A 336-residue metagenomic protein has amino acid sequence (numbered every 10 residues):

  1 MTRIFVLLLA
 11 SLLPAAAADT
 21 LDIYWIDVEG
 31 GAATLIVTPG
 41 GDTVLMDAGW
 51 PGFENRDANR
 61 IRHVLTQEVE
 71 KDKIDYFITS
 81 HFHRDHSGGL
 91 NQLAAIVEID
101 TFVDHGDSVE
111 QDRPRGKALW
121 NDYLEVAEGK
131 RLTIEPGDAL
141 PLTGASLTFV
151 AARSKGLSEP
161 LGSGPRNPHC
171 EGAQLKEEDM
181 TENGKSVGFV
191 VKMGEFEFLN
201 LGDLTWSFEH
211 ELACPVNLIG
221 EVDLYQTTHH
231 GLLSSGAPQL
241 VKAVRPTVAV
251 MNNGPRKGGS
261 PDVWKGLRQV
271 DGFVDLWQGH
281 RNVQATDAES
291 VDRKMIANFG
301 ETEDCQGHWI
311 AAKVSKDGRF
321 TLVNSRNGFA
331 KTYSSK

Functional and structural regions predicted by a protein language model:
R3-A16: Sec-dependent N-terminal signal peptides
A18-K73, E182-W206: Conserved beta-strand hairpin/beta-sheet module of binuclear metal-dependent hydrolase folds, prominently
A18-L21, V28, S87-F208, Q269-K336: Flexible, acidic/histidine-containing loops and adjacent segments that form or flank the divalent-metal
D22-Y24, G52-N55, T79-S80, L175-D179 (+4 more regions): Short, flexible loop segments at the rims of nucleotide/cofactor-binding pockets, characterized by
A33, A58-R62, S87-N91, K117-N121 (+4 more regions): Extracytoplasmic/secreted envelope proteins and their assembly/folding machinery, especially bacterial periplasmic
P39-L45, G49-D104, S108, P215-L232 (+1 more regions): Active-site metal-binding motif and surrounding structural segment of the metallo-beta-lactamase
M46-N59, Q111, E159-D179, H229-S234 (+1 more regions): Acidic/histidine-rich helix-loop elements that form or flank divalent-metal/phosphate-binding sites at the catalytic
S108-V109, R113-P114, A213-G300: Long, structured stretches of catalytic cores involved in phosphate-ester chemistry, encompassing
